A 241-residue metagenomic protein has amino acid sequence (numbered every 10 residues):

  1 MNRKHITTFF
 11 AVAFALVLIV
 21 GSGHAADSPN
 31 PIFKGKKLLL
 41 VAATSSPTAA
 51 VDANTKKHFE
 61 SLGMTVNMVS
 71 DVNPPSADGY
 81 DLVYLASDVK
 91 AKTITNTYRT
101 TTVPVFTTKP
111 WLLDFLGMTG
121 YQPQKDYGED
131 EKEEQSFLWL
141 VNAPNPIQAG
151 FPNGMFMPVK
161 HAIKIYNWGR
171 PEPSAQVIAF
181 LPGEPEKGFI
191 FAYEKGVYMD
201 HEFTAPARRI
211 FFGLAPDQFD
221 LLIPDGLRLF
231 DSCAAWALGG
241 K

Functional and structural regions predicted by a protein language model:
N2-F10: Bacterial N-terminal signal peptides that target proteins for export
F10-G21: Bacterial N-terminal signal peptides
A26-G79, Q218: Aromatic-Pro/Gly-enriched surface loop or interdomain linker that acts as a lid/target-recognition segment
A26-K36, P185-E186, F191-K241: Extracellular ligand-binding/catalytic regions of CAZymes and related secreted enzymes and adhesion modules
L39, P75-T119, C233: Short alpha-beta junction capping motif
V41-S46, L85-V89, P110, L181-P182 (+1 more regions): Structural motif
L62, T100-T101, P173: Short, structured coil segments at secondary-structure junctions
F106-E186: An acidic, glycine-rich "communication" segment
